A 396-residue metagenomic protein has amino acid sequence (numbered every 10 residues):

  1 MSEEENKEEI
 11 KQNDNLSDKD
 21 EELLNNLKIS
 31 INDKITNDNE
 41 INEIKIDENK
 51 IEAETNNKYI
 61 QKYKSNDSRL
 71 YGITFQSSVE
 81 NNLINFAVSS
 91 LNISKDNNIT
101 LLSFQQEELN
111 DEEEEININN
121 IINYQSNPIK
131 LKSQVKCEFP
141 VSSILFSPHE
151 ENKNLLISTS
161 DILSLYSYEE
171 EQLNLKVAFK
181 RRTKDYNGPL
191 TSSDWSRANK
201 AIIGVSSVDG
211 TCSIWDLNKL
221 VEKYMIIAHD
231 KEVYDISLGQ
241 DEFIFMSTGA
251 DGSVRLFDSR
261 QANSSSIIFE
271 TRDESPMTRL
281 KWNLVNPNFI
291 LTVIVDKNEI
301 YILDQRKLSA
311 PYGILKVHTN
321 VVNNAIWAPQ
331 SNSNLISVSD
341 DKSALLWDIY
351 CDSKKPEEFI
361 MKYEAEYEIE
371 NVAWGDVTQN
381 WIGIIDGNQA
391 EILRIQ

Functional and structural regions predicted by a protein language model:
I46-Y63, N81-S133, E169-L175: Beta-propeller domains
N66, Q76, C137-E138, Y186 (+6 more regions): Conserved GH/AH loop at the N-terminal boundary of individual WD40 repeats
F75-N82, L145-N152, D194-K200, S237-E242 (+3 more regions): Loop/turn segments within WD40 beta-propeller blades
F86, L155-L156, I203, F245 (+3 more regions): Hydrophobic beta-strand positions that form the internal "hydrophobic ladder" of WD40/Gbeta-like beta-propeller blades
F104-E113, Y124-Q125, I162-R182, N187 (+10 more regions): Per-blade loop-tip surfaces of WD-repeat and WD-like beta-propellers in eukaryotic adaptors/scaffolds
S158-D161, S206-D209, T248-D251, V293-D296 (+2 more regions): Conserved strand-to-loop turn within each blade of WD40 beta-propeller repeats
G375-Q396: Blade-level signature of beta-propeller repeat domains, shared across WD40, Kelch, NHL, RCC1 and BNR/Asp-box propellers
